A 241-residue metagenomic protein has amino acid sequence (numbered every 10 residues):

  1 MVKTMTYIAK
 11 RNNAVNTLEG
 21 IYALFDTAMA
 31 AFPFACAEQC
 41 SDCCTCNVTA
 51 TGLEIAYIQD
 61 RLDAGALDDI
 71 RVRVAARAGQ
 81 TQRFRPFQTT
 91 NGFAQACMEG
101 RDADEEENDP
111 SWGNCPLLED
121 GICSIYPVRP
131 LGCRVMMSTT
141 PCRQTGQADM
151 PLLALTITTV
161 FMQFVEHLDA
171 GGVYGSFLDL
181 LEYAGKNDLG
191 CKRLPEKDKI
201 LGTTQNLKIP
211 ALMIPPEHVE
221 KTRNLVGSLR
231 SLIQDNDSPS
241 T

Functional and structural regions predicted by a protein language model:
M1-T241: Short loop/turn segments that flank or connect secondary-structure elements
